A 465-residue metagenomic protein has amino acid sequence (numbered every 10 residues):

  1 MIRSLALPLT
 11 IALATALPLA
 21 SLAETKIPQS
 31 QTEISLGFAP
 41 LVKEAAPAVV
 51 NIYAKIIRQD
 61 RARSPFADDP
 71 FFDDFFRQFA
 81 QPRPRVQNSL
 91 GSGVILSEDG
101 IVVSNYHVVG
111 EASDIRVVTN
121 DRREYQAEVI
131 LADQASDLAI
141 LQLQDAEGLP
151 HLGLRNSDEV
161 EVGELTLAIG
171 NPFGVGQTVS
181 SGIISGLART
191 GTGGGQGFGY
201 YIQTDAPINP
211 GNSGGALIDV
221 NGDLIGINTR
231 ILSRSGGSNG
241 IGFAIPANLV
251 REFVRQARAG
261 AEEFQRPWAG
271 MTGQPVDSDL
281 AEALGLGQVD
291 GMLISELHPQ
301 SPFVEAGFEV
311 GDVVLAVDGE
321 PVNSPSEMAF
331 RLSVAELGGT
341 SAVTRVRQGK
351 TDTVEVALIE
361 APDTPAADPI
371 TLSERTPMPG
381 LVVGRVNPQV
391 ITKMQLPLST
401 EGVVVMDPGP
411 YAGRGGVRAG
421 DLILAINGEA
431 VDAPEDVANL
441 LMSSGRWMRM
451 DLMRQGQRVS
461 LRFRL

Functional and structural regions predicted by a protein language model:
M1-L9: Bacterial N-terminal signal peptides that target proteins for export
P8-P18: Bacterial N-terminal signal peptides
L22-E309, A316-T340, V346-T353, A357-P379 (+2 more regions): Serine-dependent protease modules
D145-G148, P207, L293-H298, S399-R414 (+1 more regions): Acidic- and glycine-rich mobile interface elements
G311, G420: Conserved catalytic motifs of ABC-family nucleotide-binding domains
P377-E401, V405-Y411: Extracytoplasmic/periplasm-facing segments of secreted or lipoprotein envelope proteins
G456-R464: Short, low-complexity, Pro/Ser/Thr/Gly-rich segments in the mature regions of secreted, periplasmic
